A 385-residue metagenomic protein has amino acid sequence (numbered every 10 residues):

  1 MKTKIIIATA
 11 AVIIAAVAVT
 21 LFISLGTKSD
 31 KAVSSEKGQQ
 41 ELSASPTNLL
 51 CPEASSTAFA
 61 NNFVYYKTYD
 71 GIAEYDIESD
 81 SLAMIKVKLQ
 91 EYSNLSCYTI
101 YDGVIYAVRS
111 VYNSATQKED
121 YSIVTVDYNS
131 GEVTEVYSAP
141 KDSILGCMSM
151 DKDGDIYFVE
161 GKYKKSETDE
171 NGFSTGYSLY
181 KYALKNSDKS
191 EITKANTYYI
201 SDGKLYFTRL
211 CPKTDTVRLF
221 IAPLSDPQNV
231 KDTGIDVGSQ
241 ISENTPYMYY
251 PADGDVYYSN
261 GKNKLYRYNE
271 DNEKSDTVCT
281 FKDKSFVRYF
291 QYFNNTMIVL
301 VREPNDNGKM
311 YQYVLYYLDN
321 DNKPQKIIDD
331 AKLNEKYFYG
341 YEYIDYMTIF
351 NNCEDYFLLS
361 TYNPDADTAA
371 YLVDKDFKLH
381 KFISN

Functional and structural regions predicted by a protein language model:
M1-I14, F22: N-terminal Sec-pathway targeting helices
G26-V87, T99: N-terminal, intrinsically disordered, polar/charged segments of Gram-positive cell-envelope systems that serve as
G38-L49, S81-L89, E132-S138, S187-T193 (+5 more regions): A short beta-strand motif characteristic of beta-propeller blades
L50-F59, E91-D102, D142-K152, T193-K204 (+4 more regions): Repeated scaffold domains used in trafficking and secretory/extracellular systems, primarily beta-propellers
Y65-K67, Y106-R109, Y157-E160, Y206-R209 (+3 more regions): Residue position within the beta-strands of beta-propeller blades
Y69-E74, N113-V124, K164-Y180, K213-P223 (+4 more regions): Structural motif
D76-D80, V126-G131, Y182-S187, P223-P227 (+3 more regions): Short loop/turn segments that connect beta-strands within beta-propeller blades
V301-N385: Hydrophilic extracytoplasmic domains
